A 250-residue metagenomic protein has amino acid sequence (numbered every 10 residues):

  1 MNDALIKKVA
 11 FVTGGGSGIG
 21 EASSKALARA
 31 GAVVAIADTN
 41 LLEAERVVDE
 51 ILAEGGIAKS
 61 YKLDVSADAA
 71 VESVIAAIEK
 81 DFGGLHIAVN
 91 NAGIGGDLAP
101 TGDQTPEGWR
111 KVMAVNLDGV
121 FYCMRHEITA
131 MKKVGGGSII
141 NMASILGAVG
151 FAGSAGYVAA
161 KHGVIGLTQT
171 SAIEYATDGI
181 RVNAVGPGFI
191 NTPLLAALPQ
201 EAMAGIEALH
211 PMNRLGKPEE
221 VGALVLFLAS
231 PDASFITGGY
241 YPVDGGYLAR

Functional and structural regions predicted by a protein language model:
D3-A35: Canonical Rossmann dinucleotide-binding motif of NAD(H)/NADP(H)-dependent dehydrogenases/reductases, specifically
A4, G95-L98, V149, L209 (+2 more regions): Short C-terminal tail/terminal secondary-structure segment of NAD(P)H-dependent dehydrogenase/reductase domains
A99-T101, T105-R110, L195, I206: Substrate-binding pocket helix/loop in short-chain dehydrogenase/reductase
F121-M124, R214-V243, Y247-L248: C-terminal substrate-recognition "lid" of short-chain dehydrogenase/reductases
M124, A160, T168: Active-site helix of classical SDR
T129, I173-T177, S234: Alpha-helical segment proximal to the catalytic Tyr-Lys
S144: Residue(s) in the substrate-gating loop at a strand-loop-helix junction that position the organic substrate next
